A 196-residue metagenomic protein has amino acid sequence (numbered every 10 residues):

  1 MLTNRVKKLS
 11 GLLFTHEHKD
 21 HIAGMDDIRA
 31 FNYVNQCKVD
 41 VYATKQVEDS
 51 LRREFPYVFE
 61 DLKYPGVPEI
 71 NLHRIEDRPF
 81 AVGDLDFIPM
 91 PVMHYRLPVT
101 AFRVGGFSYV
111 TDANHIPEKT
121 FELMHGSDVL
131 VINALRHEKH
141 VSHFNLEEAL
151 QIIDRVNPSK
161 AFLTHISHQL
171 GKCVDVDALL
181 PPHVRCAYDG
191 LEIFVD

Functional and structural regions predicted by a protein language model:
M1-A43, S127-D128: Active-site metal-binding motif and surrounding structural segment of the metallo-beta-lactamase
L2-N4, E69-E122, D189-D196: Core dinuclear metal-dependent hydrolase active-site scaffold
T3-V6, D26-A30, F55-Y57, F102-R103 (+3 more regions): Short, glycine/charged-enriched secondary-structure capping and boundary segments
S10-D20, A43-T44, F107-A113, L130-L135 (+2 more regions): Active-site neighborhood of phospho(di)ester-bond hydrolases with catalytic His/Asp-centered motifs
N35-V39, V47-L72: Active-site neighborhood of divalent metal-dependent phosphoester bond hydrolases
D40, E69-N71, D86, K160 (+1 more regions): Conserved beta-strand segments of alpha/beta enzyme cores
P117-D196: Binuclear metal-ion centers of metallo-dependent hydrolases, dominated by the metallo-beta-lactamase
